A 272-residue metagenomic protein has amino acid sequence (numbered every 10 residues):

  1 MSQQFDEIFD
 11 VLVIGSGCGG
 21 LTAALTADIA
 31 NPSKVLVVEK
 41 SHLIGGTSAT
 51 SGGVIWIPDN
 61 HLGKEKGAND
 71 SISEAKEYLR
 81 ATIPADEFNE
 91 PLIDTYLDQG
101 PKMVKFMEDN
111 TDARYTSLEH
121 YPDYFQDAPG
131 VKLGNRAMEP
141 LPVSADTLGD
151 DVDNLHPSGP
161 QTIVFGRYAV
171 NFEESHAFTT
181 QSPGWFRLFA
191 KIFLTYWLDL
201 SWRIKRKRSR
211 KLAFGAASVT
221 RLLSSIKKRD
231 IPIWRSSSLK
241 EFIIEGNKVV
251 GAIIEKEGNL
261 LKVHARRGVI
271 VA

Functional and structural regions predicted by a protein language model:
M1-V11, I29-P32, A216, T220: Extreme N-terminal leader/targeting segments of oxidoreductases
F5-F9, E257-G268, A272: Core beta-strand elements of the Rossmann-like FAD/NAD(P) dinucleotide-binding domain in flavoenzyme oxidoreductases
V11-V37: N-terminal Rossmann-like FAD-binding beta1-loop-alpha1 element of flavoenzymes
I14, I57, V271-A272: Redox-cofactor binding/interface segments in oxidoreductases and associated redox assembly factors
K40-P232: Conserved N-terminal/central alpha/beta ligand/cofactor-binding core
I83-N89, I253-K262: A structured beta-alpha segment of the ubiquitous adenosine-cofactor-binding alpha/beta core
A216, I244, I253-I254: Hydrophobic, small-residue-rich alpha-helical packing segments that form membrane-like cores
R235-V250: A conserved short coil-to-beta-strand element within the FAD-binding core of flavoproteins
